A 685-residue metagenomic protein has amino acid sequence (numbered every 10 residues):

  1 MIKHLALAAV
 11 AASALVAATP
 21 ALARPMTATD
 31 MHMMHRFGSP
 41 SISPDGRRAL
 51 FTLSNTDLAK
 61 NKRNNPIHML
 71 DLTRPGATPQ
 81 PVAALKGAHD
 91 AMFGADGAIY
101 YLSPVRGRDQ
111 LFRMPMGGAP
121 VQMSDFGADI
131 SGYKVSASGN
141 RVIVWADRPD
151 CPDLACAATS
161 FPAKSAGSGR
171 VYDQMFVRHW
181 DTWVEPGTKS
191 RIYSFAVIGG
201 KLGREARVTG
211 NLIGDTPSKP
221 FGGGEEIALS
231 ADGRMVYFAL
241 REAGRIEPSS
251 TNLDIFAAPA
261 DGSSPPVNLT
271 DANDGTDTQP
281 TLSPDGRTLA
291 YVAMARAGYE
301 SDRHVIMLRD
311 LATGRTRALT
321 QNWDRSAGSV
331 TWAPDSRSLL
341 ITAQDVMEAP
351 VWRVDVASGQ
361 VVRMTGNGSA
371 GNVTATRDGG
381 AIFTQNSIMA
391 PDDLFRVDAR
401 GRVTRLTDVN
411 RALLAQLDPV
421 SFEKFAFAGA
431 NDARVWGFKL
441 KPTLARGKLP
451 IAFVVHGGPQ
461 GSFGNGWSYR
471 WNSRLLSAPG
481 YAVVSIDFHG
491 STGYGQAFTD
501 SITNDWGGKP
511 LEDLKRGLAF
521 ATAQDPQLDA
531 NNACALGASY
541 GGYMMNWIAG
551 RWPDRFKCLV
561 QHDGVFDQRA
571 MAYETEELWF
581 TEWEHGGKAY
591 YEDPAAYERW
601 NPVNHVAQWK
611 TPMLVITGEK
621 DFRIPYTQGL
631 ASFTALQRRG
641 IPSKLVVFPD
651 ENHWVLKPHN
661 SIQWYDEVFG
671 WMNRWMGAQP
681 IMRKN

Functional and structural regions predicted by a protein language model:
T29-N65: Beta-strand-rich domains and repeat architectures in extracellular enzymes and scaffolds, especially beta-propellers
H35-A49, A83-L102, G127-W145, H179-E185 (+12 more regions): Conserved beta-propeller blade repeats
N55-A59, V105-R108, P149-P152, A243-I246 (+3 more regions): Short glycine/acidic-enriched loop and turn motifs that connect beta-strands
N64-N65, V144-K201, A206-T209, A239-E242 (+3 more regions): Predominantly five- to eight-bladed beta-propeller fold
N64-P66, R108-Q110, K189-R191, N252-D254 (+3 more regions): A detector of repeated loop/turn-to-beta-strand junctions in beta-rich toroidal repeat architectures
L72-P75, P115-G118, V197-K201, P259-S263 (+3 more regions): Short loop/turn segments that connect beta-strands within beta-propeller blades
R400, V409-N531, A538-S539, M571-Y573 (+1 more regions): Cap/lid segment of the alpha/beta-hydrolase catalytic domain
S485-N685: Active-site-proximal cap/loop segments of hydrolase catalytic domains
